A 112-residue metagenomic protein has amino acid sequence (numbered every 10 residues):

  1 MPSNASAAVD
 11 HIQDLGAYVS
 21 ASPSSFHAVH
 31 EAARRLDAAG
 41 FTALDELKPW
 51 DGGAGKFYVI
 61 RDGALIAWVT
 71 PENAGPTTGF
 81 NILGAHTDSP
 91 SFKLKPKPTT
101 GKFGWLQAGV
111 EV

Functional and structural regions predicted by a protein language model:
M1-V112: N-terminal hydrophobic/helix-forming segments and targeting peptides
